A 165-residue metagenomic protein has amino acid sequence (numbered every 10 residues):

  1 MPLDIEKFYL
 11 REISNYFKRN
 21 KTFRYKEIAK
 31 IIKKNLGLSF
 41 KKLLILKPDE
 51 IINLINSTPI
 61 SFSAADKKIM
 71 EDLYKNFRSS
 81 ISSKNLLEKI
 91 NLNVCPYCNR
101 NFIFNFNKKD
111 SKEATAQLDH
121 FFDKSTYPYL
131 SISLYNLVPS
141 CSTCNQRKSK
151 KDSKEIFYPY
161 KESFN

Functional and structural regions predicted by a protein language model:
M1-K84: N-terminal accessory alpha/beta regions
Y9, Y16, Y25, Y74 (+4 more regions): Sequence-level detector for tyrosine residue identity
S82-N91, Y129-L134: Short, flexible, mixed-charge glycine/proline-rich loop motifs that serve as phosphate/nucleic-acid-contacting
N85-T115, C141-C144: Short cysteine-rich loop/turn motifs with clustered Cys
F102-N136, K150-Y158, E162-F164: Histidine-centered nuclease catalytic patch
R147: Inter-heme linker and motif-flanking segments adjacent to c-type heme-binding CXXCH motifs in c-type cytochromes
